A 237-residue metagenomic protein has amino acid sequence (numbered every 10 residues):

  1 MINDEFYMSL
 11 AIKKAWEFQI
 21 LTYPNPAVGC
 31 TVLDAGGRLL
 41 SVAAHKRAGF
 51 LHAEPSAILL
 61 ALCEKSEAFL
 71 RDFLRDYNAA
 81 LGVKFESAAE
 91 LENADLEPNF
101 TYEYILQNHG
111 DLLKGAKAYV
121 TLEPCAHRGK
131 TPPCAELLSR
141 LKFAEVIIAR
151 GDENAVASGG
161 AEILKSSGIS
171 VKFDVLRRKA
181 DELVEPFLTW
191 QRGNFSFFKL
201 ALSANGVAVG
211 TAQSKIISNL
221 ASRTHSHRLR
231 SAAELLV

Functional and structural regions predicted by a protein language model:
M1-T22, L81-G115, R128-V237: Zinc-dependent deaminase
V28-A35, K199-A201: Short beta-strand scaffold segments in enzyme catalytic cores
D34-L40, G206: Short, glycine-anchored, charge-dense loop/turn motifs used at functional sites
S41-A43, A212: Short hydrophobic alpha-helix segments
R47-L60, E64, S218-T224: A short, polar/charged loop-to-alpha-helix boundary motif
A57, C125, C134: Short cysteine clusters
K114-L122: A short, small-residue-rich loop immediately preceding and capping a beta-strand
